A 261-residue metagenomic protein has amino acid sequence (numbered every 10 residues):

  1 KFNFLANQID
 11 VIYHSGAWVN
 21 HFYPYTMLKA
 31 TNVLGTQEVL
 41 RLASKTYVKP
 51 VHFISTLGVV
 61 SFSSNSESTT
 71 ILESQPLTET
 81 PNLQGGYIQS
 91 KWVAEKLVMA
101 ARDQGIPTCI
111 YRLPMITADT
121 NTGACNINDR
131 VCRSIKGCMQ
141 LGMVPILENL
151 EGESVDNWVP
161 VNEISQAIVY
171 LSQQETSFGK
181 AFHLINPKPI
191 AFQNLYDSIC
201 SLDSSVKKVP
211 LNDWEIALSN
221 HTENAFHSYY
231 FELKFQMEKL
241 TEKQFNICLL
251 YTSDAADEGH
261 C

Functional and structural regions predicted by a protein language model:
K1-I9: Conserved Rossmann-fold cofactor-binding substructure of NAD(P)-dependent oxidoreductases
V11-S15, F22, T26-A30, L34 (+2 more regions): Conserved Rossmann-fold NAD(P)-dependent oxidoreductase catalytic core, especially the SDR/UDP-sugar
N32-E38, S154-S165, S172, I185: C-terminal, well-structured subdomains that either form a transmembrane helix-short loop-helix hairpin in multi-pass
V33-V39, S90-V98, S134: Conserved catalytic Lys-bearing alpha helix of Rossmann-like short-chain dehydrogenase/reductases
S66-L72, M99-D156, V161-Q166: NAD(P)-dependent short-chain dehydrogenase/reductase
N82-C109: Active-site Tyr-X1-5-Lys
Y170-Q244: Mid/C-terminal beta-alpha module of Rossmann-like enzyme folds, strongest in SDR-family dehydrogenases/epimerases
Y251-G259: Conserved small/polar residues in nucleotide/adenosyl-binding loops
